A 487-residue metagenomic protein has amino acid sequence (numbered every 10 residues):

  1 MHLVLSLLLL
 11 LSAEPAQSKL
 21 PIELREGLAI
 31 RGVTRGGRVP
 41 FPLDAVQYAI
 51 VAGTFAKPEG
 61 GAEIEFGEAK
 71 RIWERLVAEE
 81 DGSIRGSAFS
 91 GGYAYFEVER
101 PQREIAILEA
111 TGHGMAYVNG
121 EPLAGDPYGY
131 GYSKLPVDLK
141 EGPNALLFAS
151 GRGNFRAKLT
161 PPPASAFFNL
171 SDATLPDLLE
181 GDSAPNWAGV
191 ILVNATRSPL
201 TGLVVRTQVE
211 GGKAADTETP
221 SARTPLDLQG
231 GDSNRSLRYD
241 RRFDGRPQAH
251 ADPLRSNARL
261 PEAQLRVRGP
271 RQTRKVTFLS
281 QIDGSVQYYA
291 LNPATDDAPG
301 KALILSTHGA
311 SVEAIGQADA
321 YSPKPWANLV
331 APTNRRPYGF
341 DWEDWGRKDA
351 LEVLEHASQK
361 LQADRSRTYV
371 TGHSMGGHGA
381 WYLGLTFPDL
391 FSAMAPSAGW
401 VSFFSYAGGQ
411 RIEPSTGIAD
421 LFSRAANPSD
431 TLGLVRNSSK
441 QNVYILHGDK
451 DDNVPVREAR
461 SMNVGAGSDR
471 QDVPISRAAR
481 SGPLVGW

Functional and structural regions predicted by a protein language model:
E14-I84, E97, A149-D177, Y289-L291: Accessory carbohydrate-binding/adhesion or oligomerization-edge regions at the termini of glycan-active proteins
R100-Y117, L146-F148: Aromatic-lined ligand-binding clefts that engage carbohydrates, nucleic acids, or primary amines
L175-L178, G212-A298: A domain-start/cap signature at the N-terminus of enzymes
T295-P299, E343-M375, L385-F391, N437: Gly/Ser-rich "nucleophile elbow"/oxyanion-hole loop immediately N-terminal to the catalytic nucleophile in hydrolases
P299-A310: Short beta-strand element of the alpha/beta-hydrolase
G309, S392-V435, K440: Mobile cap/lid helix-loop segments that gate and shape the active-site cleft of serine hydrolases
S438, Y444-H447, D451: Short beta-strand/loop motif that positions the catalytic acidic residue of the alpha/beta-hydrolase fold
K450-D452, V456-W487: C-terminal catalytic histidine-bearing segment of alpha/beta-hydrolase fold enzymes
